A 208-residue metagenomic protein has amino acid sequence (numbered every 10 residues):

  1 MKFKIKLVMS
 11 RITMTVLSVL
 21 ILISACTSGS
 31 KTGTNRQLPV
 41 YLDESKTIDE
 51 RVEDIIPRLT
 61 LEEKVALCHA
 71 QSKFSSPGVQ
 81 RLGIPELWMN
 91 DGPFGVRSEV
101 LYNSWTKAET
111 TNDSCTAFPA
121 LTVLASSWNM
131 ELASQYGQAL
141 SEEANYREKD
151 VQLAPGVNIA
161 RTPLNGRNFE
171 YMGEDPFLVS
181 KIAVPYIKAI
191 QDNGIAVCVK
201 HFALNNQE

Functional and structural regions predicted by a protein language model:
M1-M9: N-terminal secretory signal peptides that target proteins for export/translocation
T13-S24: Bacterial N-terminal signal peptides
A25-E208: Glycoside hydrolase catalytic-domain context in secreted enzymes
